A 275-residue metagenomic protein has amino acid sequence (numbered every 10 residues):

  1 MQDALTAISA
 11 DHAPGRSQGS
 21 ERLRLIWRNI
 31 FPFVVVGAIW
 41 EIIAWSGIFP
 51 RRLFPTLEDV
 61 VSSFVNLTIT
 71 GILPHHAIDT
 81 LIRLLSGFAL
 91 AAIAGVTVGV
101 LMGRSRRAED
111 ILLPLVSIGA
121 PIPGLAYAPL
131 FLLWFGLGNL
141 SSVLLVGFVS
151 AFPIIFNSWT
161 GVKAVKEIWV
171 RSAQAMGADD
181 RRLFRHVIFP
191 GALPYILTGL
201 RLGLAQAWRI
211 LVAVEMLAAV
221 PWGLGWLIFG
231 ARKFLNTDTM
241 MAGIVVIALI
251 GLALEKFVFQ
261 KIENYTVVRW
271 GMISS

Functional and structural regions predicted by a protein language model:
M1-V34, K256-S275: Transmembrane alpha-helical segments of polytopic membrane transport and secretion proteins
P14-L23, S46-A89: Periplasmic/extracellular loop-to-transmembrane helix junction in inner-membrane transport proteins
F64, L73-A77, L81, I111-I118 (+8 more regions): Hydrophobic alpha-helical elements at and bordering transmembrane segments of multi-pass membrane proteins
S86-V116: Transmembrane-helix boundary motif in ABC transporter permease subunits
P114, N157-G199, G225: Short cytoplasmic-facing helical segments at TM-TM junctions of multi-pass membrane proteins
S117-P153, T160-G161: Generic hydrophobic transmembrane alpha-helix motif, especially the helices
L144, F148, D180-V214, D238 (+2 more regions): Transmembrane alpha-helices
L224-I262: Hydrophobic alpha-helical transmembrane segments of polytopic membrane proteins
